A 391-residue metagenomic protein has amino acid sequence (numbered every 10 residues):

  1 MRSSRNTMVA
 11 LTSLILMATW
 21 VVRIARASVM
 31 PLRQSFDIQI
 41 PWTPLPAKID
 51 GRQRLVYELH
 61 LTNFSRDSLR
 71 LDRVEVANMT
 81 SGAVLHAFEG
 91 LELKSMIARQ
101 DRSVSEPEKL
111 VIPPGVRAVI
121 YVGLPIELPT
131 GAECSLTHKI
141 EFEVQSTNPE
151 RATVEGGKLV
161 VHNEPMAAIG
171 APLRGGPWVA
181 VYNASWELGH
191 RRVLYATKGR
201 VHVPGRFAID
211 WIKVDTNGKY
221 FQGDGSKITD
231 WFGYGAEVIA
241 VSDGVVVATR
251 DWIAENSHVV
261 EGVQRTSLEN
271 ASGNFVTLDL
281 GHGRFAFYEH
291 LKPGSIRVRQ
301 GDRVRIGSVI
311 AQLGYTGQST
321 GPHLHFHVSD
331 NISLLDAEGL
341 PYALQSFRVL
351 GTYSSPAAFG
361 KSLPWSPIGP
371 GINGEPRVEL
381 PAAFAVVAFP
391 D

Functional and structural regions predicted by a protein language model:
V29-I49: Low-complexity, acidic Ser/Thr/Pro/Gly-rich terminal tails and inter-domain linkers that flank the onset of structured
P41, G51-E58: Short, solvent-exposed loop/turn segments enriched in Ser/Thr/Gly
L61-S65, N78: Asparagine-centered strand-capping/turn motif at beta-strand->loop junctions
E89-G131: Intrinsically disordered, low-complexity Pro/Gly/Ser/Thr-rich segments with frequent PxxP/GP/PP motifs and embedded
P125-P165: Terminal connector regions
N163-N183, G189-V193, Q222, R265-L268 (+3 more regions): Acidic, glycine-rich catalytic/binding loops that coordinate metals and/or anionic ligands
I239, L280, R284-G307: Short histidine-centered loop motifs in beta-beta connectors
D243-K292: Zn2+-dependent peptidoglycan hydrolase active-site motif and core
